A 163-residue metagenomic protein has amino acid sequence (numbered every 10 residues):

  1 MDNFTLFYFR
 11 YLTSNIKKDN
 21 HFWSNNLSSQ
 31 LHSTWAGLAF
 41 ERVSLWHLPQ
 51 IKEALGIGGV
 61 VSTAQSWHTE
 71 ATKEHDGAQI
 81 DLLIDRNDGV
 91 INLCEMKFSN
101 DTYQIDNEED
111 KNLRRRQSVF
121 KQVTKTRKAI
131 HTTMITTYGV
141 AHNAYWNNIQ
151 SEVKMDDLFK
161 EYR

Functional and structural regions predicted by a protein language model:
M1-R163: A cross-kingdom feature that marks ATP-driven nucleic-acid transaction machinery
